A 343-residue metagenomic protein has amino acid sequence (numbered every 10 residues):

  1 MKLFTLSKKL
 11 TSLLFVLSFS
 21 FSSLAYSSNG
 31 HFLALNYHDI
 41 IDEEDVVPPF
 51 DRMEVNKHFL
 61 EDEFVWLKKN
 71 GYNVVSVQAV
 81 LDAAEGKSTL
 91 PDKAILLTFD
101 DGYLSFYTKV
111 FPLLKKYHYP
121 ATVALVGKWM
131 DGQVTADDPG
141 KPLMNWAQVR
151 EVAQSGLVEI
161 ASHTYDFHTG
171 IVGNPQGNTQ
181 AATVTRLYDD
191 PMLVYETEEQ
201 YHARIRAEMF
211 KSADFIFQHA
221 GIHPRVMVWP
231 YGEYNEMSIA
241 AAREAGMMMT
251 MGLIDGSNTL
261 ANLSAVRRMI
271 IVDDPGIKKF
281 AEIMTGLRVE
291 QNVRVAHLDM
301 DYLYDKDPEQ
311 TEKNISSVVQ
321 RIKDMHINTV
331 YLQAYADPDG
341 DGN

Functional and structural regions predicted by a protein language model:
K2-L13: Bacterial N-terminal signal peptides that target proteins for export
L3, A25-I95, A261-S264, R268-R288: N-terminal pre-catalytic segment of deacetylase/amide-hydrolase enzymes
T11-S22: Bacterial N-terminal signal peptides
G30, L35, I40-I41, K93-I95 (+2 more regions): Metal-dependent polysaccharide deacetylase catalytic core of the NodB/CE4 family, i.e., the active-site-bearing domain
A34-N36, S76, A161, V228 (+4 more regions): Conserved beta-strand positions in the central sheet of alpha/beta enzyme cores
V55-V75, A121, K313-P338: Catalytic domains of carbohydrate-active enzymes, especially glycoside hydrolases
V80-A83, F106-V110, D137-A153, V172-N174 (+4 more regions): Alpha-helical scaffolding within the catalytic cores of extracellular/periplasmic polymer-degrading hydrolases
T89-D92, D100, S105-K115, V318-V319 (+2 more regions): Aromatic-lined substrate-binding rim segments of carbohydrate-active enzymes
